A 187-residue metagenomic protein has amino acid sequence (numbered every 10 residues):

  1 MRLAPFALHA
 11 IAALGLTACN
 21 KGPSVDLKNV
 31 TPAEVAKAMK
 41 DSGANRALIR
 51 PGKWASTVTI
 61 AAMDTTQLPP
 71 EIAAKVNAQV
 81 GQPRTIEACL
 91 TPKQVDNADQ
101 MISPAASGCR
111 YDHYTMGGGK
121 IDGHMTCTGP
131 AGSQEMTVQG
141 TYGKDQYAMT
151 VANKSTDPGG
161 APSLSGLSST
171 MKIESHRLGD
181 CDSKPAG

Functional and structural regions predicted by a protein language model:
M1-L8: Bacterial N-terminal signal peptides that target proteins for export
G15-A18: C-terminal motif of bacterial Sec signal peptides marking the signal peptidase cleavage site
N20-G22: Bacterial signal peptide processing site
M39-K53: N-terminal helix-cap/turn-to-beta initiation motif at the start of protein domains
D64-T85: Mixed-charge, low-complexity intrinsically disordered segments
A78-A131: Predominantly extracellular/secreted and cell-surface proteins with exposed, flexible low-complexity segments
R110-Y111, T115-G160: Acidic, glycine-rich flexible loop segments
S155-G187: Edge beta-strand at a domain terminus
